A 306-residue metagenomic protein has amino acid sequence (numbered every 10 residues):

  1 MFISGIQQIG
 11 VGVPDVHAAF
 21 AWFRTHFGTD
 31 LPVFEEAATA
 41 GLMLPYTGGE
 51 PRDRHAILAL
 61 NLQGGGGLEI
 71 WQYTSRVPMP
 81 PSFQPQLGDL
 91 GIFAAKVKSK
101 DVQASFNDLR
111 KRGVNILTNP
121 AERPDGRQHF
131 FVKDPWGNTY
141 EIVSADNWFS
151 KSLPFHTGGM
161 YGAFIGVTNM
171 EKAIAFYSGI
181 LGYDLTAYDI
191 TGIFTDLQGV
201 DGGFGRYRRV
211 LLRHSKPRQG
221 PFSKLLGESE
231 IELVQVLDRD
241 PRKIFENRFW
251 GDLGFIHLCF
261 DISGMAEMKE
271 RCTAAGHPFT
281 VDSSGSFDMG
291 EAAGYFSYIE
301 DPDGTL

Functional and structural regions predicted by a protein language model:
G5-P14, R52-S75, M79-D108, Q128-K133 (+6 more regions): Vicinal oxygen chelate
V11-G65, K111, A121-R123, G166-E228 (+2 more regions): Core segments of cupin and vicinal oxygen chelate
A19, T74, Q84-L87, V114-L117 (+4 more regions): Catalytic cores of nucleotide-enabled group-transfer and carboxylate-activating enzymes in metabolic and assembly-line
L31-P32, G66, V77-M79, Y140-I142 (+2 more regions): Short loop/beta submotifs within extracellular cysteine-rich repeat domains
A37-A40, V77, P81-F83, R123 (+2 more regions): Short, flexible helix-coil linker/hinge segments at the edges of structured domains or between repeats
E69-Y73, R127-L153: Short, structured interface segments
I116, A121-R123, D201-L212, V234-L237 (+3 more regions): Intrinsic, low-complexity N-terminal interaction/targeting segments
V143-W148, L153-F176, T186: Loop-centered beta-sheet repeat module
